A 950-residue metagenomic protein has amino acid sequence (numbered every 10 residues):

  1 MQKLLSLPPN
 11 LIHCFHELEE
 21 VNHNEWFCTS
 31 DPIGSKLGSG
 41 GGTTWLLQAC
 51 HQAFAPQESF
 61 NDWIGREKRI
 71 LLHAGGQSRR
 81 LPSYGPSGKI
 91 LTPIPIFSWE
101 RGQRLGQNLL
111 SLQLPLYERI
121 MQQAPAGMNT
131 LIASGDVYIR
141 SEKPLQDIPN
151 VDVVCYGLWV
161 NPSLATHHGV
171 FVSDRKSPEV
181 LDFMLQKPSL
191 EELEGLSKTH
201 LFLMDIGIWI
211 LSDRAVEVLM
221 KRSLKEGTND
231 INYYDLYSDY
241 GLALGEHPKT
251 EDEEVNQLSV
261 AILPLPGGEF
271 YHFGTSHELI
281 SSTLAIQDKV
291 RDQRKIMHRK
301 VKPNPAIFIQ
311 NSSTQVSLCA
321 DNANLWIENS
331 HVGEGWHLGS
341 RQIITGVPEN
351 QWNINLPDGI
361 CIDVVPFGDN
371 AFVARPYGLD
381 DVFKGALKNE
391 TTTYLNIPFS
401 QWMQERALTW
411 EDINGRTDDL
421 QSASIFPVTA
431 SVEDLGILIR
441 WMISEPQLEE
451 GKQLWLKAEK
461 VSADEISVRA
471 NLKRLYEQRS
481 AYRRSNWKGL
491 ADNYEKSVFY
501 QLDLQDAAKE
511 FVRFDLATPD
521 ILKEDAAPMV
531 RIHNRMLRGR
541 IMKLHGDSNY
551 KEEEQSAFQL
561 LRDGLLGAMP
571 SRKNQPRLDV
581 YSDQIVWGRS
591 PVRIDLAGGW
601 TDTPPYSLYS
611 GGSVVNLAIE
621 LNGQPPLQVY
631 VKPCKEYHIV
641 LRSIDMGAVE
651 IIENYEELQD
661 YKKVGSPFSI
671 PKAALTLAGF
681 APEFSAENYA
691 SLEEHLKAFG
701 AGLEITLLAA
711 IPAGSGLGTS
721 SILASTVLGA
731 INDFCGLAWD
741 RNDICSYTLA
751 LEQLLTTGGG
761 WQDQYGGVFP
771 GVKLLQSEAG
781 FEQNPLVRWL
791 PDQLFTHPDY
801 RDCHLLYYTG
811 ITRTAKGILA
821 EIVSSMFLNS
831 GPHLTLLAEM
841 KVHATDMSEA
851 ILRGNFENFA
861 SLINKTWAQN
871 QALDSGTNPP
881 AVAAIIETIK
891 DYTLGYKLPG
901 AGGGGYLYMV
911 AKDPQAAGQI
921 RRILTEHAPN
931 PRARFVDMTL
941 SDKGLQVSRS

Functional and structural regions predicted by a protein language model:
M1-L7, C28, S35-S59, V137-Y138 (+5 more regions): Left-handed beta-helix
M1-N129, A133, Y138-Q146, P398-M403 (+1 more regions): N-terminal glycine-rich phosphate-binding loop and ensuing alpha1 helix
L46, Q113, A557-G564, A674 (+1 more regions): Stable alpha-helical structural segments in soluble proteins, enriched in small hydrophobic residues
I64-R66, G85-G88, T92-T228: Conserved core of the sugar-phosphate nucleotidyltransferase
L71-A74, L131-S134, Y156-W159, S212 (+7 more regions): Short beta-strand segments
R80-P82, R140-E142, L164-T166, E192-E194 (+10 more regions): Short helix/loop capping segments that flank catalytic or ligand/cofactor-binding pockets
S87, L91, S715-A738: DPxDG-like acidic metal-binding loop motif
S444-L448, Q453-K697, S746-T756, Q764-L898 (+1 more regions): C-terminal nucleotide
